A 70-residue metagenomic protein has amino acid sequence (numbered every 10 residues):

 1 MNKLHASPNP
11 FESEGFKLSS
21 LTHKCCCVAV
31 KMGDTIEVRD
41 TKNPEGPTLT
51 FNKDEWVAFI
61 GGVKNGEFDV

Functional and structural regions predicted by a protein language model:
M1-V70: Positively charged, low-complexity terminal tracts and the immediately adjacent first secondary-structure elements
